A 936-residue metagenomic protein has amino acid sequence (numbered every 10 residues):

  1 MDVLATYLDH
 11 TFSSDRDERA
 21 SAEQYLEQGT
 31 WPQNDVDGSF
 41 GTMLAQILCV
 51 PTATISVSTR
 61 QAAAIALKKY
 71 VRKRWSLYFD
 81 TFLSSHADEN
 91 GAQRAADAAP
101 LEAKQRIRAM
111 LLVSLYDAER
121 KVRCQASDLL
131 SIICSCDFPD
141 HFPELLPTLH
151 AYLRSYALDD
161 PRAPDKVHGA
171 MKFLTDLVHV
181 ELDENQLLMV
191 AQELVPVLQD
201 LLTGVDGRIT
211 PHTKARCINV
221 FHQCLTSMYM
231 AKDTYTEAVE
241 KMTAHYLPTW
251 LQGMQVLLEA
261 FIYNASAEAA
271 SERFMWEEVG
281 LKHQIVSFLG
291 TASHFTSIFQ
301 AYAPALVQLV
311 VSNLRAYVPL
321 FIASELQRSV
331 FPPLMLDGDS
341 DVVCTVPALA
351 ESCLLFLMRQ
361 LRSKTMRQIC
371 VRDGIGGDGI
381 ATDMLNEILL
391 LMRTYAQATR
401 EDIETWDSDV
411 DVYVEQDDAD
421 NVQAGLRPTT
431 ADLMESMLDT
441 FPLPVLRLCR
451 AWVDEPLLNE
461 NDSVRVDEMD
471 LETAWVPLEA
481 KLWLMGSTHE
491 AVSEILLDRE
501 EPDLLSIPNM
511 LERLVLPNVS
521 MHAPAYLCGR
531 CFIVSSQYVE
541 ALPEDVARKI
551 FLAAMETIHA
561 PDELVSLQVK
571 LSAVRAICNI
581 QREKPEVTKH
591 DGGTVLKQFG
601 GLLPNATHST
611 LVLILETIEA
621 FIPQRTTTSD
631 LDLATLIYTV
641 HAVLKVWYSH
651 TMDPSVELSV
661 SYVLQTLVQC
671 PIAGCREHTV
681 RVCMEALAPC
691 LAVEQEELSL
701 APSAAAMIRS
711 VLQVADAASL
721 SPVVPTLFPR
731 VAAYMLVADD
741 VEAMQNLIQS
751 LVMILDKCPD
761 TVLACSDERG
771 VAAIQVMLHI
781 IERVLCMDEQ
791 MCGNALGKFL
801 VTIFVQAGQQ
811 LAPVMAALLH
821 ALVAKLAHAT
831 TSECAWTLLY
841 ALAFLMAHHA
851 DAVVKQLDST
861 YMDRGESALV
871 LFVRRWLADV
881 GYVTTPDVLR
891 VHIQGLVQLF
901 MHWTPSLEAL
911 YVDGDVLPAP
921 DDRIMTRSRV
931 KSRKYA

Functional and structural regions predicted by a protein language model:
M1-A936: Karyopherin-beta/Importin-beta family HEAT-repeat alpha-solenoid scaffold
